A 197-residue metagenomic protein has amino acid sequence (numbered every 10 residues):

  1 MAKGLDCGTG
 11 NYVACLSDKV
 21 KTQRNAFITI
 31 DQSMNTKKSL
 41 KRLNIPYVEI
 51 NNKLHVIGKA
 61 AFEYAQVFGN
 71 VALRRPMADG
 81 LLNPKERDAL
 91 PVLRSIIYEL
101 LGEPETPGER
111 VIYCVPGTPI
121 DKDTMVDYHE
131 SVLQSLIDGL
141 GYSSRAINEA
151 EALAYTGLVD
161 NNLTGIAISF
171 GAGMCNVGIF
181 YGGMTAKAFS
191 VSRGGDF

Functional and structural regions predicted by a protein language model:
M1-F170, Y181-F197: Nucleotide/phosphate-binding catalytic cleft detector across ATP-hydrolyzing and phosphate-transferring enzymes
G173: Glycine-rich SAM-binding Motif I of class I
N176-G178: A structural feature that tracks compact, well-ordered secondary-structure segments with a strong bias toward
